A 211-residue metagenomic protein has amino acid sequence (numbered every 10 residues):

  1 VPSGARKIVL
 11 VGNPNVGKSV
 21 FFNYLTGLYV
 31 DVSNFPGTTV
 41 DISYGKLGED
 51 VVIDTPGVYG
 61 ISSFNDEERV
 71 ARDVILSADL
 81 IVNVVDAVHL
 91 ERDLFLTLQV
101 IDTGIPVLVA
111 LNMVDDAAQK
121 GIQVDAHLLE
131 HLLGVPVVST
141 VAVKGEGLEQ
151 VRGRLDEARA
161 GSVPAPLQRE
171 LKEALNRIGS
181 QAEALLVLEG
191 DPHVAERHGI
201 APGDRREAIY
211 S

Functional and structural regions predicted by a protein language model:
V1-G60: Conserved G1/Walker A P-loop phosphate-binding module
V32-S33, F64, K120: Conserved catalytic-core motifs of eukaryotic protein kinase domains, centered on the activation segment
P36-S43, V51, S63, E67-V70 (+5 more regions): Helical mechanochemical/support elements of P-loop NTPase systems and associated helical scaffolds
G37, G57-V58, A87-E91, M113-A118 (+1 more regions): Conserved nucleotide-binding/hydrolysis micro-motifs of P-loop NTPases
L47-G48, V70-P136: Conserved C-terminal guanine-recognition region of P-loop GTPase G domains, centered on the G4
D50-T55, A78-D79, I209: Gly-rich Lys/Arg/Thr-decorated short loops/hinges at beta-loop-alpha junctions or inter-strand turns that position
L108, A118-S211: Alpha-helical transmembrane helix bundles of large polytopic membrane transport and channel proteins
